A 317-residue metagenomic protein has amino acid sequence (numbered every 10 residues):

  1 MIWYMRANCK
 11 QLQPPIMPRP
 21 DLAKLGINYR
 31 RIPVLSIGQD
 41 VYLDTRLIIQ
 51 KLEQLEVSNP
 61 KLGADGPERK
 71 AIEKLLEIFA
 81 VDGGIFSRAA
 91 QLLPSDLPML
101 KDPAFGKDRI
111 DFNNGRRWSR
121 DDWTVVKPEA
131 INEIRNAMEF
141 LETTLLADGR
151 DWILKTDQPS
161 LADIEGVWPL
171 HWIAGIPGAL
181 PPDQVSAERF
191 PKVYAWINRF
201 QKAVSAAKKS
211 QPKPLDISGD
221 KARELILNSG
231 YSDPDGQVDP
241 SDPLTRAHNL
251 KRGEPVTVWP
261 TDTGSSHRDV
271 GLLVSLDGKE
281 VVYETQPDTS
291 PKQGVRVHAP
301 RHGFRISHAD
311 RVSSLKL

Functional and structural regions predicted by a protein language model:
W3-I110, N249-L250, E254-P260, G264-R268 (+2 more regions): GST-like domain detector, emphasizing the conserved glutathione-binding G-site in the N-terminal thioredoxin-like
I49-E53, K74-E77, M138, E142 (+1 more regions): Non-transmembrane alpha-helical segments in soluble domains of secreted/periplasmic/extracellular proteins
G63-L76, W118-R120, V204-G219: A short, terminal or domain-edge coil/loop segment
A80-G84, D96, D148, F200-K208 (+2 more regions): Short secondary-structure junctions and interdomain/linker hinges
G84-A195, K202: GST-like fold's C-terminal all-alpha helical module
T124-V126, G236-R252: Short, basic/polar, glycine-containing "phosphate-handling" surface segments that engage DNA
W168, V204, P260-D262: Generic secondary-structure microfeatures
P182-D242: Catalytic cores of secreted or luminal carbohydrate-active enzymes
